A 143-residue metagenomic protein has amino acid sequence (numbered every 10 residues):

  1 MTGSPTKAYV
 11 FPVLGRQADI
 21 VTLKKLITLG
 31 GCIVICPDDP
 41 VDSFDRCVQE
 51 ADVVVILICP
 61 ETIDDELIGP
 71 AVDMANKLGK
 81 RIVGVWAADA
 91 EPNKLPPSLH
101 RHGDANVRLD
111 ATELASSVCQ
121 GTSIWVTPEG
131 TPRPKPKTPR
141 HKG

Functional and structural regions predicted by a protein language model:
T2, T6-V10, L14-A18, T22-K25 (+3 more regions): C-terminal interaction surface of TIR/SEFIR-family domains
G31-C32, K80: Short phosphate-binding/catalytic loops that engage adenosine nucleotides
I35-P37, G84: A structural preference for short, hydrophobic beta-strand core positions in alpha/beta folds
P37, R46-C47: Structural alpha-helical scaffold elements that stabilize or flank donor/cofactor-binding regions in carbohydrate
P40-V41, I68: Amphipathic coiled-coil/heptad-repeat helices and related helical stalk/stem segments that mediate oligomerization
V48-E91: Conserved beta-strand-loop-alpha-helix hinge of the TIR/SEFIR fold
